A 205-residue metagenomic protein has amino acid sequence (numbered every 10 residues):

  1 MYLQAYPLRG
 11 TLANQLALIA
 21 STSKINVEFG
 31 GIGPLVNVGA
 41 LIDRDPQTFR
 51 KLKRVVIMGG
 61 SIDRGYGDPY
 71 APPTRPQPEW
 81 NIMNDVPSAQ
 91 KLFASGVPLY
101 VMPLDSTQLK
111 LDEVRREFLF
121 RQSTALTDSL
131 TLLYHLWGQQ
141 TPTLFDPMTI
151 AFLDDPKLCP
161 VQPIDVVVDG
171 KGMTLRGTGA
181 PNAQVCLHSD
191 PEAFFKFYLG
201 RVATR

Functional and structural regions predicted by a protein language model:
M1-R205: N-terminal acidic, glycine/proline-rich low-complexity segments
